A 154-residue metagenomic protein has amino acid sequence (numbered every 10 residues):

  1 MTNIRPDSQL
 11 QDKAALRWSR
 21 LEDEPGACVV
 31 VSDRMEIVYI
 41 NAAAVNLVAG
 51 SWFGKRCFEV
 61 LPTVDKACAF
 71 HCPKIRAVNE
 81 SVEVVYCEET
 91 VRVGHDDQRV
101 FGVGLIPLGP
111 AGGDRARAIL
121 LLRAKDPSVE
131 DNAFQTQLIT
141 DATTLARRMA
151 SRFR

Functional and structural regions predicted by a protein language model:
T2-S8, W52, I106, L121-L122: Non-catalytic interaction/Regulatory regions outside core domains
T2-V45, T143-R154: Sensory modules in modular signal-transduction proteins
A44-K55: PAS/PAS-like sensory domain cap-loop motif
K55, E59-R92: Terminal output helix/cap of sensory domains in signal transduction proteins
Y86-E88, V100-L105, I119: PAS/PAC sensory module
P107-S151: Sensory coupling linkers of modular signal transduction proteins
